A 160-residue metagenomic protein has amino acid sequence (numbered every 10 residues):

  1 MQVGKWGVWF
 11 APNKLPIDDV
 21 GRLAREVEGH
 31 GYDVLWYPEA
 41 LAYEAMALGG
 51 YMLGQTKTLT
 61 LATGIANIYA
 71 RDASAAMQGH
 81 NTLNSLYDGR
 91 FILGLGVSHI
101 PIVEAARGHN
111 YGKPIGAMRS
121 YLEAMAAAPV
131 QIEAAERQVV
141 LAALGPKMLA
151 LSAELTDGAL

Functional and structural regions predicted by a protein language model:
M1-T63: N-terminal beta1-alpha1-beta2 module of alpha/beta enzyme domains
K5-L15, A70-E133, L151-A153, L160: Flexible, glycine-rich active-site loops centered on histidine and acidic residues that chelate a metal or position
V8-W9, V139-A143: Short, hydrophobic beta-strand segments that form beta-sheet elements in well-ordered domains
K14-V27, A76-G79, L141-E154: Short, acidic/polar
G31-D33, Q55-L59, Y87, L151-A159: Glycine-enriched alpha-helix->loop->beta-strand junction motifs that scaffold or abut catalytic
A40-Y43, A66-R71, N110: Glycine-rich "substrate-gating" loop/helix at the edge of Rossmann-like oxidoreductase active sites
T60-A66, L93-G96: A short, GP-enriched loop/loop-strand-helix hinge that lies immediately N-terminal to, or at the N-terminal rim
